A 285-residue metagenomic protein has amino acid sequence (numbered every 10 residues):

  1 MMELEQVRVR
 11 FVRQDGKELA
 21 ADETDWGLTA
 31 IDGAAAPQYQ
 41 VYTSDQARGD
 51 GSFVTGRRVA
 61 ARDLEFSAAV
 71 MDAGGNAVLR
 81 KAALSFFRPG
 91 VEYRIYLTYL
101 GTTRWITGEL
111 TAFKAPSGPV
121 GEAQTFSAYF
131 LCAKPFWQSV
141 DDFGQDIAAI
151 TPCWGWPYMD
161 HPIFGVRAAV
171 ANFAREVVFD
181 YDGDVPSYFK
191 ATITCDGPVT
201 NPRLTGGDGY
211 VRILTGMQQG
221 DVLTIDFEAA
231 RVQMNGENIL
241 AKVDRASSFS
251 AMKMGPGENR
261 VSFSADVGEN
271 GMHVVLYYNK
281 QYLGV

Functional and structural regions predicted by a protein language model:
M1-T43: Polar/acidic, low-complexity leader/linker segments enriched in S/T/G and N/D
E5, A60-L64, V91, R104 (+4 more regions): Residues at beta-strand starts and edge strands
K17-A21, T102-I106, G209-L214, I239-A241: Surface-exposed loop/edge segments in extracytoplasmic proteins
G49-G74, E122-F136, N259: Oligomerization/assembly interface segments of phage tail-like spikes and tubes
A68-D72, Y99-G101, K114, C132-F136 (+3 more regions): Beta-strand elements of well-folded, non-transmembrane domains
A69-F113, R260: Short, acidic/charged, Gly/Pro-enriched secondary-structure junctions
Y96-S139: Short beta-strand and beta-hairpin "edge-sheet" elements
G144-V285: Intrinsically disordered, low-complexity segments enriched in serine, threonine, and glycine
